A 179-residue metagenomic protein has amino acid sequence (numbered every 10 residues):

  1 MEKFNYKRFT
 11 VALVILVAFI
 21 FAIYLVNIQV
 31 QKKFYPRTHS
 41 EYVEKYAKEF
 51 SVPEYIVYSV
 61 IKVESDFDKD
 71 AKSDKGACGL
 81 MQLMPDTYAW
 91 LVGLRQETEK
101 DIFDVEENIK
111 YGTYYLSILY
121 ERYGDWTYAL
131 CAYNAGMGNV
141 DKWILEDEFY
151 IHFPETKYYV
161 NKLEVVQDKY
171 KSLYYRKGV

Functional and structural regions predicted by a protein language model:
M1-Y6: N-terminal Lys/Arg-rich, disordered targeting/topogenic segments
F9-V26: Hydrophobic membrane-insertion alpha-helices, especially the h-region of bacterial N-terminal signal peptides
Y24-V179: Catalytic glycan-binding domains that act on GlcNAc-containing polysaccharides
